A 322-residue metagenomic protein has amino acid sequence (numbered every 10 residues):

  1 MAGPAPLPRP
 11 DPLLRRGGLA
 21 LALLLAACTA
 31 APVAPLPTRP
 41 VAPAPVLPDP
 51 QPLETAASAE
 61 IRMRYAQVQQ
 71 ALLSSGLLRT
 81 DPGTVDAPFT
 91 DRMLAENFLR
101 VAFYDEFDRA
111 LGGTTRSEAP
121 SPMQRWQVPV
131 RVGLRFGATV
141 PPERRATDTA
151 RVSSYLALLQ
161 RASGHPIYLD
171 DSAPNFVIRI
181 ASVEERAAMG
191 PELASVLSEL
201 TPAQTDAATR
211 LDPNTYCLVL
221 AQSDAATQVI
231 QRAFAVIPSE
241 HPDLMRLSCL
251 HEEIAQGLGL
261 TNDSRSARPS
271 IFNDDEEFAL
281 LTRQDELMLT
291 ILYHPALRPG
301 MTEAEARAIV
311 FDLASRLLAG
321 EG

Functional and structural regions predicted by a protein language model:
A2-A173, S182-E184, G190-E192, R307 (+1 more regions): N-terminal low-structure segments adjacent to metalloprotease catalytic domains across cellular compartments
A30-F89, A95, V196-M245, T261-G322: Metalloprotease/metallohydrolase-associated module, dominated by Zn2+-dependent proteases
S121-D243, L247-S248, L258-T261, R265-D275 (+1 more regions): Acidic/His-rich structured neighborhood in mature extracellular/periplasmic domains
